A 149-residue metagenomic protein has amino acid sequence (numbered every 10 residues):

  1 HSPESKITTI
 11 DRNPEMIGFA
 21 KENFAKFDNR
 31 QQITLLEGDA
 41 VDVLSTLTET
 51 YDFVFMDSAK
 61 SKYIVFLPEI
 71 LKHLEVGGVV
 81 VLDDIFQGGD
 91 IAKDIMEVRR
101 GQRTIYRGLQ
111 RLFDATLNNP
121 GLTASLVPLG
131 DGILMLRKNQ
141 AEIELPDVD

Functional and structural regions predicted by a protein language model:
H1-D149: S-adenosylmethionine/decaboxylated-SAM
